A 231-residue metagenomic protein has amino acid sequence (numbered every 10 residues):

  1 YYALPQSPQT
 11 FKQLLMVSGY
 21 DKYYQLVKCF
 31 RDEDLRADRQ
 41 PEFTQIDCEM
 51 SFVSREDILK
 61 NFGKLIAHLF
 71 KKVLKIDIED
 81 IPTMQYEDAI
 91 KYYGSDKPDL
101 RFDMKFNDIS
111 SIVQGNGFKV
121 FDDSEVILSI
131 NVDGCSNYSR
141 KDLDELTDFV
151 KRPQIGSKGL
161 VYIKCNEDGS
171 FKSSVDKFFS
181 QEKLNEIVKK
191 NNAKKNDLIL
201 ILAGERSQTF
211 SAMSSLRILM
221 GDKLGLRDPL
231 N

Functional and structural regions predicted by a protein language model:
Y1-N231: Class II aminoacyl-tRNA synthetase catalytic cores and aaRS-like
